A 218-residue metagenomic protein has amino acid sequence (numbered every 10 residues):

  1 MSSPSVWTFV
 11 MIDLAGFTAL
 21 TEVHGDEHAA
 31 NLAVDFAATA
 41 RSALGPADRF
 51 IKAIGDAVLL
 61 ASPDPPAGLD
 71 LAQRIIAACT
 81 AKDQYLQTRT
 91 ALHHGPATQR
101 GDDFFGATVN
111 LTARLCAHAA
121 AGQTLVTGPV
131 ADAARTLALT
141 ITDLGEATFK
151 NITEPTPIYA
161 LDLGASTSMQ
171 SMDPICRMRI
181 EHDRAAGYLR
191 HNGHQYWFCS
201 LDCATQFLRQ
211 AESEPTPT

Functional and structural regions predicted by a protein language model:
M1-D70: Catalytic NTP-binding/metal-coordinating core of nucleotidyl cyclase/transferase enzymes
S5-W7, Q87, H194: Conserved catalytic motifs of the protein kinase core domain
D13, I54, H93, V126 (+1 more regions): A secondary-structure boundary/capping signal
I54, R100, H191-N192: Structural motif
L59-S166: Catalytic beta-strand-to-alpha-helix segment of the class III nucleotidyl cyclase homology domain
P129-T218: Intrinsically disordered, glycine/charged-rich C-terminal tails and inter-domain linkers that flank nucleotidyl cyclase
